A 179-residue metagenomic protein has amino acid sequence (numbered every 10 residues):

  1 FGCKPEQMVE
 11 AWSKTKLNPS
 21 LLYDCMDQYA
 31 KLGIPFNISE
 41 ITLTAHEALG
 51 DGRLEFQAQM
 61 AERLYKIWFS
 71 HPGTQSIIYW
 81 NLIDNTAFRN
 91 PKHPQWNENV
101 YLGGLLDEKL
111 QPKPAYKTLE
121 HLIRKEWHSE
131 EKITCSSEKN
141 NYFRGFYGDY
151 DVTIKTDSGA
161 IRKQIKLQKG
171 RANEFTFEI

Functional and structural regions predicted by a protein language model:
F1-C3, N81: Residues that line or immediately flank small-molecule/substrate-binding pockets and catalytic motifs
C3-A11: EAL-type cyclic di-GMP phosphodiesterase domain
E10-N37, T42-I179: Aromatic-rich peripheral "rim/lid" segments of glycoside hydrolase catalytic domains that contact and position glycan
